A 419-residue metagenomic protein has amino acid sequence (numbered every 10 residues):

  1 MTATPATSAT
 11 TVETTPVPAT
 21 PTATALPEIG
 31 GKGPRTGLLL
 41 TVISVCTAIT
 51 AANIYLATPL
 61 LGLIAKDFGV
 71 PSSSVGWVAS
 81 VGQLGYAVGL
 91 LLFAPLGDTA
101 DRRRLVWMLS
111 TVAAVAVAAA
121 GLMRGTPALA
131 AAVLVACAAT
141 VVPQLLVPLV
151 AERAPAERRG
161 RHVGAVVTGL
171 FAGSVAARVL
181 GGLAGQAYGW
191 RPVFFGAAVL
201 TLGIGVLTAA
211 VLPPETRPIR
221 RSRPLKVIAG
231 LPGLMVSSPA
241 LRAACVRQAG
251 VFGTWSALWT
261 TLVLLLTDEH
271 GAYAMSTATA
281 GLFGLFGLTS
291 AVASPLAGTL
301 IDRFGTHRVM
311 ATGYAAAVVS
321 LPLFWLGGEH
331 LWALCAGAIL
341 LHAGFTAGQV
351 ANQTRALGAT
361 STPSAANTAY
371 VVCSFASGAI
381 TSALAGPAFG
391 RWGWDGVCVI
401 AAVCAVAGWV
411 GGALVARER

Functional and structural regions predicted by a protein language model:
A25-G33, P213-C245: Juxtamembrane intracellular "pre-TM" segments in multi-pass secondary transporters
V88-T126: Conserved MFS/SLC helix-loop-helix module at the cytosolic interface between two early adjacent transmembrane helices
L90-D101, A293-T306, F389: Helix-to-loop junctions at the C-terminal end of transmembrane segments in multipass secondary transporters
R104-A118, A198, R308-P322, A402: Structural signature of the two symmetry-related core transmembrane helices
A128, R158, G164-P213: Helix-loop-helix hairpin linking two adjacent transmembrane segments in secondary transporters
A132-L170: Cytoplasmic helix-loop-helix junction between adjacent transmembrane helices in 12-TM secondary transporters
H307-N352: C-terminal transmembrane helical hairpin of 12-TM major facilitator-type secondary transporters
R355-W394, A401: A late C-terminal transmembrane helix in Major Facilitator Superfamily
